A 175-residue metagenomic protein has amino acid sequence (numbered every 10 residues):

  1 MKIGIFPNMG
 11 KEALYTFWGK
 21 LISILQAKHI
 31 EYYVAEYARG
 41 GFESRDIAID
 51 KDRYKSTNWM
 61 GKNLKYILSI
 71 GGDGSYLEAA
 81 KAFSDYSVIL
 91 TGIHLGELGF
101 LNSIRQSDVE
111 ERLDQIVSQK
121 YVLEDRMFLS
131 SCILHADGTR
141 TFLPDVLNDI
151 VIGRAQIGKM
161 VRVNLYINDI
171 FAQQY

Functional and structural regions predicted by a protein language model:
M1-Y66, S107-V122, I133-P144: ATP/NTP phosphate-donor binding region
G10, G72-S75, L98: Short glycine-rich anion-binding loops that position phosphate/pyrophosphate groups of nucleotides and phosphorylated
L14-Y15, G74-A80: Short glycine/serine/threonine-rich phosphate/pyrophosphate-binding segments that cradle anionic phosphate groups
G19-I24, S84-D85, Y166-N168: Short, solvent-exposed amphipathic alpha-helical segments in soluble enzyme and RNA/protein-processing domains
S69: Redox-cofactor binding/interface segments in oxidoreductases and associated redox assembly factors
E78, F83-F100: Gly/Ser-rich helix-loop-strand patches that form or flank binding pockets for ribonucleotide-derived cofactors
L98-Y175: Catalytic core of DAGKc-family lipid kinases
